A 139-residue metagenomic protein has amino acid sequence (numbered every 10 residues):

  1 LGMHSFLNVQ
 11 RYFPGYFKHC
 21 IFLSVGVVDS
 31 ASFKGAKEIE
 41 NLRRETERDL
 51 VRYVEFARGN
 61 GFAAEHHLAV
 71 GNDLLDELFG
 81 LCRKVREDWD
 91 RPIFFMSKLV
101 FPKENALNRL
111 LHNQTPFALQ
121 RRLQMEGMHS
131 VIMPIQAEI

Functional and structural regions predicted by a protein language model:
L1-I139: Structured cytosolic domains appended to multi-pass membrane proteins
